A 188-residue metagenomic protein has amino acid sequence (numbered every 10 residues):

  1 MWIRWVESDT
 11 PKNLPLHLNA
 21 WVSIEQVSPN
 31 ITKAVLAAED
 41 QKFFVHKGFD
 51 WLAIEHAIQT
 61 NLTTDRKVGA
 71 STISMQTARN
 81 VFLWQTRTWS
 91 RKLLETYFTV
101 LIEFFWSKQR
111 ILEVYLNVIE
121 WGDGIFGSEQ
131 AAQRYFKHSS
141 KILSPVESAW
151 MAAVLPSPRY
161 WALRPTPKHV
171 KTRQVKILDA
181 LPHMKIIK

Functional and structural regions predicted by a protein language model:
M1-K188: Juxtamembrane regions of bacterial inner-membrane/periplasmic proteins, predominantly the peptidoglycan biogenesis
